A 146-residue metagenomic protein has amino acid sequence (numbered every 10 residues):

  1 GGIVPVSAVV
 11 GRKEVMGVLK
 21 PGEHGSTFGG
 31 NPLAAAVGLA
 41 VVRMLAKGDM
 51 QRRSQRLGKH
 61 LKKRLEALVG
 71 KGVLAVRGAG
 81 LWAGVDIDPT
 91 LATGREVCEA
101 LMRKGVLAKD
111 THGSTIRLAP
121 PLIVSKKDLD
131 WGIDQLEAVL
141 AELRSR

Functional and structural regions predicted by a protein language model:
G1-R146: Conserved N-terminal phosphate-binding loop of PLP-dependent enzymes in the Aspartate aminotransferase
